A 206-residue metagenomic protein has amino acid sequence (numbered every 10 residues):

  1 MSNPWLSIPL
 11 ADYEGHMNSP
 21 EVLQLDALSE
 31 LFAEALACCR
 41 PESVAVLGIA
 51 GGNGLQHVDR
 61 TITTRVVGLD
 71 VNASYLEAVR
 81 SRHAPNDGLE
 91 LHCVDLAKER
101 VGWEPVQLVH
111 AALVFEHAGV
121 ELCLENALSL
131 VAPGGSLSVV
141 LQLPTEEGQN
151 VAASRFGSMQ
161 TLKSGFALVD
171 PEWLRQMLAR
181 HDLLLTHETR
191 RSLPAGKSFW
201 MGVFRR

Functional and structural regions predicted by a protein language model:
M1-C39: Class I SAM-dependent methyltransferase Rossmann-like catalytic core, especially the SAM/SAH-binding loop
S43-E99: Class I SAM-dependent methyltransferase SAM/SAH-binding core
A97-V109: A short acidic, Gly/Pro-enriched loop at the edge of an enzyme's catalytic core that lines a small-molecule cofactor
Q107-E121: A short SAM/SAH-binding and catalytic strip from SAM-dependent methyltransferases
H117-L130, V139-L141: A short, conserved alpha-helix within the catalytic core of class I
S136-V169: Conserved class I S-adenosyl-L-methionine
K163-D182: Short alpha-helix
H181-R206: Core SAM-dependent methyltransferase catalytic element
